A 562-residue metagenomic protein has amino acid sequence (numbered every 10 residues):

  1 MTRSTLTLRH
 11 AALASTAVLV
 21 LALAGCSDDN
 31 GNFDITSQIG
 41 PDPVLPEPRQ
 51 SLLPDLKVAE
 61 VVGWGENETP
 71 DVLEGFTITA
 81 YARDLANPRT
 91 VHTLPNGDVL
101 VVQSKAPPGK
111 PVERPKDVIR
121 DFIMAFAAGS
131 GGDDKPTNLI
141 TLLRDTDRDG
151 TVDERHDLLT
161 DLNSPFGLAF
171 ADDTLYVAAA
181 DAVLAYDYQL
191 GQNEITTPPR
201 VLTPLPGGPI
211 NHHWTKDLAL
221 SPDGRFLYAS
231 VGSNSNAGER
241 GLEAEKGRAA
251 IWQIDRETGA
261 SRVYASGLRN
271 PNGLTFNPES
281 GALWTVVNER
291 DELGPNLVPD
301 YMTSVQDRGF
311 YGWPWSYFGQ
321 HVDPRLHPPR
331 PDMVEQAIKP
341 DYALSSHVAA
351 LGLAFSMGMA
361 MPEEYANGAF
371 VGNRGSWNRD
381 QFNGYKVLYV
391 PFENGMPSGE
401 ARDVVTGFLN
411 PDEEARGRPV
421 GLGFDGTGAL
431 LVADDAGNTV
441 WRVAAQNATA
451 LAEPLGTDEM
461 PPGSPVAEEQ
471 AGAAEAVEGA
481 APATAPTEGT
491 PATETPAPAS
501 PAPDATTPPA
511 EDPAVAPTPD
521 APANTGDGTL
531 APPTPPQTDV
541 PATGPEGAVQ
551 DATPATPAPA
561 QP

Functional and structural regions predicted by a protein language model:
A22-G25: C-terminal motif of bacterial Sec signal peptides marking the signal peptidase cleavage site
D28-V72, G109-P111, D117-G131, K135 (+8 more regions): Beta-propeller domain segments
A82-L85, D157-N163, L202-I210, V263-G267 (+3 more regions): Surface loop/turn motifs at the tips and blade-to-blade linkers of beta-strand repeat domains
R89, P111-F170: Blade-loop segments of beta-propeller domains
L94-G97, F170-D172, L220-G224, P278-S280 (+2 more regions): Residue-level detector of Asp-centered blade-edge/turn motifs that repeat once per structural unit in beta-propeller
D98-L100, T174-V177, L184, F226-S230 (+3 more regions): Conserved beta-propeller blade signature
T151-T174, A179-S221: Asp-box/WD-like beta-propeller blade repeats and closely related beta-sheet repeat scaffolds
A452-P562: Compositionally biased, proline/threonine/alanine/serine-rich low-complexity intrinsically disordered stretches
